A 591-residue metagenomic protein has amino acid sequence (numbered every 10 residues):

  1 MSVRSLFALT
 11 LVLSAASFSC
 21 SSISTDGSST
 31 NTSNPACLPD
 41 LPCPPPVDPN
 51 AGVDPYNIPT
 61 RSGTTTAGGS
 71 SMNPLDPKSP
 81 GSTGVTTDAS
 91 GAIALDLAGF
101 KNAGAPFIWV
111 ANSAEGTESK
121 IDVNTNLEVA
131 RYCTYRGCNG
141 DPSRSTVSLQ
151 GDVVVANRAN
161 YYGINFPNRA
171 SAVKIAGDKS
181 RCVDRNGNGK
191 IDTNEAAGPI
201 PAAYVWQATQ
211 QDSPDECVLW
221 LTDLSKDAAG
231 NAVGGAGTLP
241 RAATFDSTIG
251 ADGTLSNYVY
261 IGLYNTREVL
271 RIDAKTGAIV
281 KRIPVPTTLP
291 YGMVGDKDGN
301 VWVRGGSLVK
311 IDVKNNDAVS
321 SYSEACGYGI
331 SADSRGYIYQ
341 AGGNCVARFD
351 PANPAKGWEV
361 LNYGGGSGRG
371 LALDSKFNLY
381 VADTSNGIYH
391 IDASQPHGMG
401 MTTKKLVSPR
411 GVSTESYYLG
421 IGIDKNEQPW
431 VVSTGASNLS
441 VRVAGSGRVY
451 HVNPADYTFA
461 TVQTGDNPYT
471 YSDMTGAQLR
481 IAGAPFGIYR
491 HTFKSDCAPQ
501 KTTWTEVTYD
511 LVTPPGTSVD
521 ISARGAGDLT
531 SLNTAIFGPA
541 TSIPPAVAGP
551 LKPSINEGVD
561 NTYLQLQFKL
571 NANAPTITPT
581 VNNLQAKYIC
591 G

Functional and structural regions predicted by a protein language model:
C20-P77, S82-T83, V507, L566: Ser/Thr-rich, Pro/Gly/Ala-heavy low-complexity intrinsically disordered linkers and tails of secreted extracellular
D54-N73, V441-G445, H451, V462-G591: Beta-strand-rich ligand- or partner-binding modules with a strong bias toward extracellular/periplasmic carbohydrate
S71-P74, K78-G99, C138-R144, P199-G250 (+5 more regions): Repeated scaffold domains used in trafficking and secretory/extracellular systems, primarily beta-propellers
G81-T87, L127-Y135, V218-G234, A278-P284 (+4 more regions): A short beta-strand motif characteristic of beta-propeller blades
F107-A111, D152-A156, D252, S256-G262 (+8 more regions): Conserved beta-propeller blade signature
A111-G137, F166-R169, A176-V183: Beta-propeller domains
S113, Q150, R158-N160, P167 (+9 more regions): Short loop/turn segments immediately following the C-termini of beta-strands
V123-N126, A176-K179, D273-G277, I311-D317 (+3 more regions): Short loop/turn segments that connect beta-strands within beta-propeller blades
